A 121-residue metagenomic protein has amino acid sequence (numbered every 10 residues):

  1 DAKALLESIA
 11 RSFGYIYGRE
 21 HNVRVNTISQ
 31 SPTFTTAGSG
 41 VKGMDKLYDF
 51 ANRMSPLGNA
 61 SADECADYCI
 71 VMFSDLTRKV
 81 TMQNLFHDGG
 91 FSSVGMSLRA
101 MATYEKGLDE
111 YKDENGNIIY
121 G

Functional and structural regions predicted by a protein language model:
A2, A10: Active-site helix of classical SDR
Y15-R19, R78: Alpha-helical segment proximal to the catalytic Tyr-Lys
E20-F34: Glycine-rich nucleotide cofactor-binding loops and adjacent beta-alpha elements of adenine nucleotide/dinucleotide sites
V23, T27, D45-V80, L85-G89 (+1 more regions): C-terminal helical subdomain
S31-G43, M96: Short beta-loop-alpha junction of Rossmann-like oxidoreductase domains
S92: Residues immediately C-terminal
G95-G107: A short, polar/charged loop-to-alpha-helix boundary motif
